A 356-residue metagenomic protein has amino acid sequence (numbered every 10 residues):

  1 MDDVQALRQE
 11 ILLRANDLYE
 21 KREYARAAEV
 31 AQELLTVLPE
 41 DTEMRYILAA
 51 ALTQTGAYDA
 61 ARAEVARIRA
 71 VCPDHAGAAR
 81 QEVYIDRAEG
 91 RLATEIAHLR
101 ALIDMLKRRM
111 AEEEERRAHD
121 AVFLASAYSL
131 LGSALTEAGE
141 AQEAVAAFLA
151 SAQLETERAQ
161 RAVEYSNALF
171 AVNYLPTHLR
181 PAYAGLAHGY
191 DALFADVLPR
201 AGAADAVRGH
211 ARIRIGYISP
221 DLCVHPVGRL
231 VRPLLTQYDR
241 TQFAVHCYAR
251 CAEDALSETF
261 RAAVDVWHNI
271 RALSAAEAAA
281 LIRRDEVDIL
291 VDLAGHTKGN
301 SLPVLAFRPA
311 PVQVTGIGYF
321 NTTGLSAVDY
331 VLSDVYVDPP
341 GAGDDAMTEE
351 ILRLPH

Functional and structural regions predicted by a protein language model:
M1-H356: Alpha-helical solenoid repeat scaffolds of the TPR/TPR-like class and their adjacent stem/linker regions that mediate
